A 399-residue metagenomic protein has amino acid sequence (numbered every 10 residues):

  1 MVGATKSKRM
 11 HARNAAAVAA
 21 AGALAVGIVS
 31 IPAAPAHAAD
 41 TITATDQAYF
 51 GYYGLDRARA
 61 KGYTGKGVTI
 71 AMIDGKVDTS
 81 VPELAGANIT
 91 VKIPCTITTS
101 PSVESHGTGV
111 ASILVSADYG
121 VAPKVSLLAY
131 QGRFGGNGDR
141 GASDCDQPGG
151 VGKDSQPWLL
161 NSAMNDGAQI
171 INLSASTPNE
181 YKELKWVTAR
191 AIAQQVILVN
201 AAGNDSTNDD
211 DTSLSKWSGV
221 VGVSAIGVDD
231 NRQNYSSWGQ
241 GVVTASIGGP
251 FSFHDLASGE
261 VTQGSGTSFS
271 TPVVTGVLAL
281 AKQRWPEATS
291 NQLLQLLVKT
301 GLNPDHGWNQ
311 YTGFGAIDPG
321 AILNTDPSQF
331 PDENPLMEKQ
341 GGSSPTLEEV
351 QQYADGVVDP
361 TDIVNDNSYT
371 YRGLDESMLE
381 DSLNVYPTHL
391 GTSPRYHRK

Functional and structural regions predicted by a protein language model:
M1-A38: Secretory targeting and sorting signals
I42-I70, I93-T99, D318: N-terminal domain-start motif of subtilase-like serine proteases
R59-I70, K76-I89, T98-G150, S218 (+3 more regions): Subtilisin-like serine protease catalytic core
T69-I73, S126-Q131, M164, Q169-S174 (+3 more regions): Structural recognition of the beta-strand scaffold that forms the well-ordered cores of secreted hydrolase catalytic
D74, T212-Q283, E287: Extracellular S/T/G-rich loop segment that most often corresponds to the catalytic His/Ser-adjacent loop
G75-T79, C95-T98, Y119, R133-N137 (+5 more regions): Solvent-exposed loop/turn segments at secondary-structure junctions within structured extracellular/periplasmic domains
G136-S215, T262-S265: Substrate-binding/access-modulating region of protease and related hydrolase catalytic domains
N234, W285-R398: C-terminal subdomain of the subtilisin-like protease fold in secreted/lumenal serine endopeptidases
